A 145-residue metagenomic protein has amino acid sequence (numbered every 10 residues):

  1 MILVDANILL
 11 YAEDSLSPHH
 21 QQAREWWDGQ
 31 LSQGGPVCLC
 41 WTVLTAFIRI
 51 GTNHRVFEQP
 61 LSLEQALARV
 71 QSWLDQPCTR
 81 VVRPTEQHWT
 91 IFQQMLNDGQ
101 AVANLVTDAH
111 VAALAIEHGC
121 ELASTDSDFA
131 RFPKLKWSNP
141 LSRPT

Functional and structural regions predicted by a protein language model:
M1, A112-T145: Acidic, PIN/NYN-like endoribonuclease modules and their adjacent C-terminal/linker elements
M1-L3, N7-L39, H54-A68, T145: Short, well-structured N-terminal submotif of metal-dependent ribonuclease cores
D5, C40, N104-L105, D126 (+1 more regions): Histidine- and aromatic-rich ligand-binding microenvironments
Q33-G34, Q76-P77, E117-H118, F132: Structured helix-beta-strand junction loops
C38-T42, V82, T125: Short beta-strand segments at enzyme active-site cores
H54-F57, G99-Q100, N139-R143: Short, hinge-like loop/turn segments at secondary-structure boundaries
P60, C78-A123: Active-site neighborhoods of divalent-metal-dependent phosphate/nucleic-acid chemistry enzymes
